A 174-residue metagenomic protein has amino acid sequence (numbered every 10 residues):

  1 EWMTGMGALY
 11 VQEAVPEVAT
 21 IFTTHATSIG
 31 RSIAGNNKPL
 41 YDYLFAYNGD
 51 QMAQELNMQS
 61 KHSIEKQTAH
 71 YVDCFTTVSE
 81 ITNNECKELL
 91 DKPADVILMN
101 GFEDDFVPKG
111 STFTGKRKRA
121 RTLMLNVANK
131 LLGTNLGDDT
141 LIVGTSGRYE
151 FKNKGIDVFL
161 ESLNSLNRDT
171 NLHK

Functional and structural regions predicted by a protein language model:
E1-K174: Catalytic cores of nucleotide-sugar-dependent glycosyltransferases that transfer UDP/GDP/TDP-activated
